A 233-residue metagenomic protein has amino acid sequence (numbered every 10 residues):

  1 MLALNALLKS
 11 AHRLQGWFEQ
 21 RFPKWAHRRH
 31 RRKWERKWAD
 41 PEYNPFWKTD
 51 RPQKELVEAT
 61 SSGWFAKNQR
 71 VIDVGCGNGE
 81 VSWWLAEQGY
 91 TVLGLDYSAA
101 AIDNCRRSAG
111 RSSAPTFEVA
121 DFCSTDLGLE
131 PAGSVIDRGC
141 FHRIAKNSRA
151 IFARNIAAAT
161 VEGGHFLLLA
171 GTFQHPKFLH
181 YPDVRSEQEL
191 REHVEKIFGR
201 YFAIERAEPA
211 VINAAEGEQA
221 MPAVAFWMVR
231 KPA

Functional and structural regions predicted by a protein language model:
L2-I72, N78-G128, I144-N155, G164-A233: Class I (Rossmann-like) S-adenosyl-L-methionine-dependent methyltransferase catalytic domain, capturing the SAM-binding
L127-V135: A short acidic, Gly/Pro-enriched loop at the edge of an enzyme's catalytic core that lines a small-molecule cofactor
G139-R143: Short catalytic micro-motifs in class I SAM-dependent methyltransferases
A158: Short, conserved loop/helix-junction motifs that constitute active-site signature segments in enzyme catalytic cores
